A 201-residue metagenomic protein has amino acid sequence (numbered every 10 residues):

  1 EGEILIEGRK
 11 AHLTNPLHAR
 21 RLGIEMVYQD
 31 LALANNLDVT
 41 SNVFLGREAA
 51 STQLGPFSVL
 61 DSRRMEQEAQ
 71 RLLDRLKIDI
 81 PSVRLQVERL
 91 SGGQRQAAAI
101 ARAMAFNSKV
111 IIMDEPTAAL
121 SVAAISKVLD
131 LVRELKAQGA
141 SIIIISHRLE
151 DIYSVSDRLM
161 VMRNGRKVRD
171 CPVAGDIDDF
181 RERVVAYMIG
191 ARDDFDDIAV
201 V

Functional and structural regions predicted by a protein language model:
E1-V201: Glycine-rich phosphate-binding loops of nucleotide-dependent enzymes
